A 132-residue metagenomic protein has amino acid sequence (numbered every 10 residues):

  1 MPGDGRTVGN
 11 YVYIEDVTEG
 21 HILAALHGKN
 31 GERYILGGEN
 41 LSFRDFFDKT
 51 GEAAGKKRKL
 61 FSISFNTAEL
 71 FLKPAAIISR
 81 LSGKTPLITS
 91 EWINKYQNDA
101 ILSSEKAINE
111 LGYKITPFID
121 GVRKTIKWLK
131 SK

Functional and structural regions predicted by a protein language model:
M1-V12: A conserved pocket-lining segment of Rossmann-fold NAD(P)-dependent short-chain dehydrogenase/reductase
V8, T85-L129: Short linear elements at protein peripheries
V12-E15, L41, T116: Residue-level signal for the nucleotide or nucleotide-sugar donor/cofactor binding architecture
E15, F65, N94-N98: Alpha-helix N-cap/helix-start motif at coil-to-helix transitions, marked by capping-box chemistry
G20-L87, S104, I119-I126: Mid/C-terminal beta-alpha module of Rossmann-like enzyme folds, strongest in SDR-family dehydrogenases/epimerases
